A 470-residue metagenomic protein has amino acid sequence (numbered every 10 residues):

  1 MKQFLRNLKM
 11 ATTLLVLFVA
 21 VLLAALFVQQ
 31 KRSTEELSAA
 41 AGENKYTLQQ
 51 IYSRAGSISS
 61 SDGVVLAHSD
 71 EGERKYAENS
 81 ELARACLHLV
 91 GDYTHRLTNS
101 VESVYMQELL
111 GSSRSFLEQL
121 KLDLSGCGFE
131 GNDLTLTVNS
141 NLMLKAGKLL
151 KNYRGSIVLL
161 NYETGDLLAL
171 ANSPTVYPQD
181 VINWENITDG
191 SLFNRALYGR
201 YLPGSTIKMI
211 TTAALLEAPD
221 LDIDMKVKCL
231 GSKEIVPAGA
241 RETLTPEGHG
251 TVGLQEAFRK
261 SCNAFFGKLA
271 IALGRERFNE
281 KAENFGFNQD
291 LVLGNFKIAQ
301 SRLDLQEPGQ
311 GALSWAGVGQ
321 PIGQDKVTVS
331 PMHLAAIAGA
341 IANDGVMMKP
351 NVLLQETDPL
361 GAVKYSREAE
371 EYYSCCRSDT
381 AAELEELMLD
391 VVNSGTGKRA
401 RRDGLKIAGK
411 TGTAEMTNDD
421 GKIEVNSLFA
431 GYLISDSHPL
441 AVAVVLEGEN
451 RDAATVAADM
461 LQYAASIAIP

Functional and structural regions predicted by a protein language model:
M1-W184, S191, R200, E276-N284 (+2 more regions): Periplasmic/cell-envelope proteins involved in peptidoglycan metabolism and beta-lactam response
S61-D62, E163-G204, I210-L446, A465 (+1 more regions): Beta-lactam-recognizing serine transpeptidase/beta-lactamase-like catalytic domain environment
